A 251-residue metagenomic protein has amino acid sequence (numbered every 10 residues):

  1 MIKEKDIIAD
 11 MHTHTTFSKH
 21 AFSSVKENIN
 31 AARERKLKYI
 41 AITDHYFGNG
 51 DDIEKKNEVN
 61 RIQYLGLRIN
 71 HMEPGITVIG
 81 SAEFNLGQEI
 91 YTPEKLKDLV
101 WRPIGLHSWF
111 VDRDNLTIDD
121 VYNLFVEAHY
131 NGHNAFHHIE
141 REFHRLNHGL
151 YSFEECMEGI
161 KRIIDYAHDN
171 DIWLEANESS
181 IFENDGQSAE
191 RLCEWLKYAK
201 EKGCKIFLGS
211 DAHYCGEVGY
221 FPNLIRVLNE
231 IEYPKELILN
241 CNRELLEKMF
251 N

Functional and structural regions predicted by a protein language model:
M1-M11, T15, V25, E94-L99 (+1 more regions): Charged catalytic cores and adjacent phosphate/nucleic-acid-binding surfaces used for phosphate/nucleic-acid chemistry
D6-I8, I40, I79, W101 (+2 more regions): Hydrophobic "anchor" residues on beta-strands that sit immediately upstream of conserved functional sites
I8-S18, I42-F47, F136-R141, S210-A212: Histidine-centered catalytic micro-motifs
F17-I53: Metal-associated gating/positioning segment near the N- to mid-region
G48, F110-V111, Y214-G216: Short gly/pro/ser/thr-enriched loop/turn and capping motifs at secondary-structure boundaries
D51-A176, N229-I231, N251: Extended substrate/RNA-proximal surfaces in nucleic-acid metabolism proteins
